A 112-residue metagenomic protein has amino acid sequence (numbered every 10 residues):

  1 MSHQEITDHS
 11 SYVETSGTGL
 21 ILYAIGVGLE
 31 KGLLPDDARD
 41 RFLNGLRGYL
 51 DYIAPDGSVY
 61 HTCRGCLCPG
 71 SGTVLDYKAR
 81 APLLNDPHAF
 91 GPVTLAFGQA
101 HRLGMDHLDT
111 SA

Functional and structural regions predicted by a protein language model:
M1-D8: Short linear capping/connector segments at secondary-structure termini
H9, G17: Anionic-ligand binding region
Y12-V13, L22-Y23, V27-A112: CBM-like carbohydrate-recognition segments
